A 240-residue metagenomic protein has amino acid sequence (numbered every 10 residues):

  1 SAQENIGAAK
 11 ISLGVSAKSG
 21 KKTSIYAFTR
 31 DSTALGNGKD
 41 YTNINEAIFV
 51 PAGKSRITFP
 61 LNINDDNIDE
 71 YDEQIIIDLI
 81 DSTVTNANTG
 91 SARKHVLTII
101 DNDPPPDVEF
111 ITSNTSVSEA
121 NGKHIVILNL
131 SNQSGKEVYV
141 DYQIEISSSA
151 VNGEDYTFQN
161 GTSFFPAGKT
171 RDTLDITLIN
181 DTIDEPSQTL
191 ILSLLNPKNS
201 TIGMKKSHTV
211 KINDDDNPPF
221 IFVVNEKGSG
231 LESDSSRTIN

Functional and structural regions predicted by a protein language model:
S1-N240: Short boundary segments that mark the start of a structured unit
